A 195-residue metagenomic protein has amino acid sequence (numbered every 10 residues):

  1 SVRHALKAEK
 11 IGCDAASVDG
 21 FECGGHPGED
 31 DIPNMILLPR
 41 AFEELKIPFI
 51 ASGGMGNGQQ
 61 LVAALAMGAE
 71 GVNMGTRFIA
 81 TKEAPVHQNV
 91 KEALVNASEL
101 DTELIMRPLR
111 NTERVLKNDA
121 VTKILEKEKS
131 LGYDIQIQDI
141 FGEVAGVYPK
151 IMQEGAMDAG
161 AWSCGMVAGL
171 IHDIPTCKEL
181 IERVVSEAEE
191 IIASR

Functional and structural regions predicted by a protein language model:
S1, F21-E22, R77: Short, ordered loop/turn segments at secondary-structure junctions
R3-I11: Conserved alpha/beta-domain cores
K10, G28-I50, G56-R195: Conserved active-site-proximal phosphate/metal-binding subdomains
D14-G20: Non-cysteine beta-strand/loop elements that form the S-adenosyl-L-methionine
G20-C23, K46-I47: Glycine/charged-rich beta-loop-alpha catalytic/anionic-binding loops adjacent to active sites
